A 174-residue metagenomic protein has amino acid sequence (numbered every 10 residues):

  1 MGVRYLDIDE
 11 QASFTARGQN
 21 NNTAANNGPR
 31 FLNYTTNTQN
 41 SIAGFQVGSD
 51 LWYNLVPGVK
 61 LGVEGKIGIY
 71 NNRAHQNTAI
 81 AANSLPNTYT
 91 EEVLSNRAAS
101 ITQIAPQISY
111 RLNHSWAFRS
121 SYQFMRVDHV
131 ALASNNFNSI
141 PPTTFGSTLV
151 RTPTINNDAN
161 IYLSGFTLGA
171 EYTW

Functional and structural regions predicted by a protein language model:
M1-V3, F45-V47, L61-G65, T102-I104 (+2 more regions): Transmembrane beta-strands of outer-membrane beta-barrel proteins
V3-D9, I67-R73, F124-D128, W174: Transmembrane beta-strands of outer-membrane beta-barrel pores
D7-I42, N72-A99, A131-P141, T148-I161: Extracellular/periplasm-exposed beta-strand and loop segments of Gram-negative cell-envelope proteins, dominated by
D50-W52, Q107-S109, E171-T173: Transmembrane beta-barrel domains of outer membrane proteins
N54-G58, R111-N113: Outer-membrane beta-barrel channels and translocator barrels
Y70, I101, R111-S115, F124-V130: Short Gly/Pro-enriched loop/turn and capping motifs at secondary-structure junctions
S95, A99-R111: Extended, compositionally biased non-globular segments
A159-W174: Outer-membrane beta-barrel "beta-signal"
